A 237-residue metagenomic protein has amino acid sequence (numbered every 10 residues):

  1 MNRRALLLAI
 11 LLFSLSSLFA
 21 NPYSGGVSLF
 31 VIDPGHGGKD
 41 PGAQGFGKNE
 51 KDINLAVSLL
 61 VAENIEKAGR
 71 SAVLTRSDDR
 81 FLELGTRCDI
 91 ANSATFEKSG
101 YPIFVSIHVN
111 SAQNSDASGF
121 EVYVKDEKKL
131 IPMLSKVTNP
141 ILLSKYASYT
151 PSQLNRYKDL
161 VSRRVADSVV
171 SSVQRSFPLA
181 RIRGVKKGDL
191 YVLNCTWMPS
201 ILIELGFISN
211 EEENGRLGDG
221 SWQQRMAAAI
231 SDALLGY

Functional and structural regions predicted by a protein language model:
R3-L7: N-terminal export leaders
L8-S17: Bacterial N-terminal signal peptides
N21-V27, I53-Y237: Active-site-proximal helix/loop segments of hydrolytic enzymes
S28-G47: Short glycine-rich His-centered loop
E50: Catalytic nucleophile-loop/oxyanion-hole region of alpha/beta-hydrolase and closely related hydrolase-like folds
